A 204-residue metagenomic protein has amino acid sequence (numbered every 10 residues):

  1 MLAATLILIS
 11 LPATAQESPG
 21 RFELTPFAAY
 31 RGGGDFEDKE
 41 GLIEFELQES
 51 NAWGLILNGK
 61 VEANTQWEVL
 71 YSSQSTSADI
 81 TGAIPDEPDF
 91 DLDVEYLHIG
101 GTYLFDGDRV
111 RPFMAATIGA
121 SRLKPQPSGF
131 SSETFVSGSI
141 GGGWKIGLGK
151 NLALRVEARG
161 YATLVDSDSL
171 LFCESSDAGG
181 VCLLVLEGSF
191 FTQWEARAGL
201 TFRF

Functional and structural regions predicted by a protein language model:
M1-G20: Cleavable N-terminal export/targeting peptides
A15-K60, W67, Q193-R203: Short glycine/proline- and aromatic-enriched beta-strand/turn motifs that initiate or cap beta-hairpins
Q16, I56-G138, I146-K150, L183 (+1 more regions): Gram-negative (and chloroplast) outer-membrane scaffold detector with strong preference for beta-barrel transmembrane
P26-G34, V69-S73, M114-A120, G142 (+1 more regions): Transmembrane beta-barrel strands of outer-membrane/channel proteins
R31, F36-E37, I43-E44, F130-S131 (+3 more regions): Short leucine-rich amphipathic alpha-helices used at interfaces
G33-K39, T76-T81, L123-P127, V165-S169: Outer-membrane beta-barrel proteins
E46-S50, F90, V94, L170: Hydrophobic alpha-helical segments and helix-packing faces
G149-F204: Predominantly the C-terminal beta-signal and adjacent terminal strand-loop region of outer-membrane beta-barrel
